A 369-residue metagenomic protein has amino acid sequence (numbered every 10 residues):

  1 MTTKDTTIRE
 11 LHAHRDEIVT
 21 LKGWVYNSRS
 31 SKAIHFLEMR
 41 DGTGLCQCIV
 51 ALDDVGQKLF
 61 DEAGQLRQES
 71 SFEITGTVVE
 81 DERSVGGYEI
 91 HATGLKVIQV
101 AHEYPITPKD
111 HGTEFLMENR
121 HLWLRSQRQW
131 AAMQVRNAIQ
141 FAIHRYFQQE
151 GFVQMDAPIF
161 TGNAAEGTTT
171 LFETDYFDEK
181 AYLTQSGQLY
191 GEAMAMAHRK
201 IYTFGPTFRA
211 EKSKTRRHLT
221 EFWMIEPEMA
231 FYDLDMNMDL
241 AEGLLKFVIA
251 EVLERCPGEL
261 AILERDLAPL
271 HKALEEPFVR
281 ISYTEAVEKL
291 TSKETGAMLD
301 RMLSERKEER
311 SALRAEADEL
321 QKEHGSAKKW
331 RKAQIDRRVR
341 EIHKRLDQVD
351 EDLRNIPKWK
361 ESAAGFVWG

Functional and structural regions predicted by a protein language model:
T2-Y232: Class II aminoacyl-tRNA synthetase-like tRNA-binding/catalytic domains
K32-A33, L234-M236, K293-G296: Short amphipathic alpha-helical segments with coiled-coil-like heptad repeat character
V135, A193-M196, D233-L240, F278 (+2 more regions): Short, contiguous, pocket-lining structural segments that sit at or immediately flank catalytic/ligand-binding sites
A165-T170, F247-G369: Metal-assisted phosphate- and nucleotidyl-transfer catalytic regions
I225, M229, D233-E254: His/Asp/Glu-rich mid-to-C-terminal helical/loop segments that flank catalytic regions of hydrolases
